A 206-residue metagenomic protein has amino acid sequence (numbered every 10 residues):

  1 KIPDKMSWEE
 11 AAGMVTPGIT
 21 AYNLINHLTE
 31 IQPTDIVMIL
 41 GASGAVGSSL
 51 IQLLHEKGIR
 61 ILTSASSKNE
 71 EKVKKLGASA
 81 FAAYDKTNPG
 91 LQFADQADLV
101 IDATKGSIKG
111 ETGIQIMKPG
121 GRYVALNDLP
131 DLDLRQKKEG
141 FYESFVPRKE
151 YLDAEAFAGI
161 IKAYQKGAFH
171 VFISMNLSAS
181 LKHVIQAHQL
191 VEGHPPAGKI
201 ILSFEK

Functional and structural regions predicted by a protein language model:
K1-K206: Terminal helix/beta-alpha structural elements that buttress the NAD(P)+-binding lobe
